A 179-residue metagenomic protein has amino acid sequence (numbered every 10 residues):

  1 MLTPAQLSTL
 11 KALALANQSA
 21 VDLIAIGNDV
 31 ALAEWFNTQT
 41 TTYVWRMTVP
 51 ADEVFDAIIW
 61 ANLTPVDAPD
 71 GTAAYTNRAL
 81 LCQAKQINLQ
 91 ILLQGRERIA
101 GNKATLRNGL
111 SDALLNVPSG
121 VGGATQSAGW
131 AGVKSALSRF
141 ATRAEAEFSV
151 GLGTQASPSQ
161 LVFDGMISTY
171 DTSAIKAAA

Functional and structural regions predicted by a protein language model:
M1-A179: A preference for well-ordered globular domain cores that mediate specific macromolecular interactions or catalysis
